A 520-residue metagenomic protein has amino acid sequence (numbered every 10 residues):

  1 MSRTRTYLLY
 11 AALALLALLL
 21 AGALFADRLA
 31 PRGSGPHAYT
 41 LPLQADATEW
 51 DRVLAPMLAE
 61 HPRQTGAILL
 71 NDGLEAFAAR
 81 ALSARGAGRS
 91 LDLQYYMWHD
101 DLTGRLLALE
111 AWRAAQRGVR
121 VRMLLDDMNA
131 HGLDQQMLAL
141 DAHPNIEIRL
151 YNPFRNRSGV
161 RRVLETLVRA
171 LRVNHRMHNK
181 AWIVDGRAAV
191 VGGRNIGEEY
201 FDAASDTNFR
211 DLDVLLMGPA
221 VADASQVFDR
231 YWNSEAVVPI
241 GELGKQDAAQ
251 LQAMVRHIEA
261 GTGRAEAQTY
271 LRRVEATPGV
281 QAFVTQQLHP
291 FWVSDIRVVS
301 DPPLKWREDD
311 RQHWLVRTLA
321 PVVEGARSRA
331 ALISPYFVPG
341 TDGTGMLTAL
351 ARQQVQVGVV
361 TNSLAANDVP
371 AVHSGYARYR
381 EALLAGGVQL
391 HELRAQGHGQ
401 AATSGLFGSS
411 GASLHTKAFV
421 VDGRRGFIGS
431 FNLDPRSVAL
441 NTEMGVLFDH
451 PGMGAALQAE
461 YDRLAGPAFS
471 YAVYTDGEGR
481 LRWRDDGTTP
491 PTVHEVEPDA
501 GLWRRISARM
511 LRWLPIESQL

Functional and structural regions predicted by a protein language model:
S2-K180, V184-L520: Charged, low-complexity intrinsically disordered terminal segments
